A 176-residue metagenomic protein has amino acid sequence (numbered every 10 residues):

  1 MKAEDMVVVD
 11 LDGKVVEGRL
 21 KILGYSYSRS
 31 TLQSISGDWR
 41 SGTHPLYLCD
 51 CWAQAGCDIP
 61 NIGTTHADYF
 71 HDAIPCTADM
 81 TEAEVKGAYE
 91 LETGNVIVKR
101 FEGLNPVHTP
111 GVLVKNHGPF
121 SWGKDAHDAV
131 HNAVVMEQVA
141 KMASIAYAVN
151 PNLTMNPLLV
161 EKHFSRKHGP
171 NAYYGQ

Functional and structural regions predicted by a protein language model:
M1-Q176: Glycine-rich flexible loops
